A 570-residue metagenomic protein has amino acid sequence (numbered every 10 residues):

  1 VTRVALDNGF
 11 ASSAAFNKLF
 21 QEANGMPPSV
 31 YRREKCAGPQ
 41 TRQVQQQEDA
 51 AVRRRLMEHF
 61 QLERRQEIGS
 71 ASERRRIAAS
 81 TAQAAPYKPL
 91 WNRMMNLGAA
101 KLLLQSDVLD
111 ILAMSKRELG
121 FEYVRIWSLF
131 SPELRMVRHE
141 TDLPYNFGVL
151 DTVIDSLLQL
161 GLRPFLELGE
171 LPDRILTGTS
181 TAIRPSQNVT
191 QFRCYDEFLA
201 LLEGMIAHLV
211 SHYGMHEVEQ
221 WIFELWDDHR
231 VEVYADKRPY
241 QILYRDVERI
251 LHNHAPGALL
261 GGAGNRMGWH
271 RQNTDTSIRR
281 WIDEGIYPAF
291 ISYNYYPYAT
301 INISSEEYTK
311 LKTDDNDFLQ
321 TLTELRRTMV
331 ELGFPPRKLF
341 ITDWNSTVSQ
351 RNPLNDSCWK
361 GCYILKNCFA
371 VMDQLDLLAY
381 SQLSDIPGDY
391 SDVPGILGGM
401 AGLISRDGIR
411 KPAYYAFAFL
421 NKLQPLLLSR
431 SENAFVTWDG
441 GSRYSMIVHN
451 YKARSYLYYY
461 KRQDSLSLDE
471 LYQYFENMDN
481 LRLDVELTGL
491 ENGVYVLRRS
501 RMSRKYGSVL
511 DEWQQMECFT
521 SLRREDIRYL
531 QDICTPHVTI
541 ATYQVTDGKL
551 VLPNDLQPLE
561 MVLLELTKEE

Functional and structural regions predicted by a protein language model:
V4-A11, F16, F20: Append "Primarily bacterial transcriptional regulators
K18-S72: …primarily DNA-binding HTH/wHTH and HhH modules…
R54-E122, R249-H252: N-terminal carbohydrate-binding accessory modules
I111, Y296-N352, D373-D385, L427: Glycoside hydrolase catalytic-domain groove-lining segments
L119-L311, E324: Substrate-binding cleft and catalytic face of glycoside hydrolase catalytic domains, especially the flexible beta-alpha
I341-S467, S503: Aromatic/acidic polysaccharide-binding cleft in carbohydrate-active enzymes
N433-G493, R498-Q515, P553-E565: Carbohydrate-binding surface patches
S521-E570: C-terminal beta-strand-rich structural cap/linker in extracellular carbohydrate-active enzymes
